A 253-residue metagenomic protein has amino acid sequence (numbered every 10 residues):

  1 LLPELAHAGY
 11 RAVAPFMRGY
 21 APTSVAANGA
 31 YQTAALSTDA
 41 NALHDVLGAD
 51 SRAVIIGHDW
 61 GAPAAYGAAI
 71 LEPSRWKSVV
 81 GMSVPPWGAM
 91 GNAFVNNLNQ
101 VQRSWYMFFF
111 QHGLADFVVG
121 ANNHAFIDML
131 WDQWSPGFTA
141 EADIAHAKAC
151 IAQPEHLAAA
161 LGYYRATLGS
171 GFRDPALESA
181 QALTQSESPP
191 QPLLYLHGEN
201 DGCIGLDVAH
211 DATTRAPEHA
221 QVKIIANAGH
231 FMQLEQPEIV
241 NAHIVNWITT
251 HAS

Functional and structural regions predicted by a protein language model:
L1-R11: Short amphipathic alpha-helix adjacent to the substrate-entry channel of hydrolases
V13, Y20-I56, W60-A220, I224 (+2 more regions): Flexible "cap/lid" subdomain of the alpha/beta-hydrolase fold that forms the substrate-access gate
A228-P237, N241: Catalytic histidine-centered segment of alpha/beta-hydrolase-like enzymes
H243-H251: C-terminal alpha-helix
